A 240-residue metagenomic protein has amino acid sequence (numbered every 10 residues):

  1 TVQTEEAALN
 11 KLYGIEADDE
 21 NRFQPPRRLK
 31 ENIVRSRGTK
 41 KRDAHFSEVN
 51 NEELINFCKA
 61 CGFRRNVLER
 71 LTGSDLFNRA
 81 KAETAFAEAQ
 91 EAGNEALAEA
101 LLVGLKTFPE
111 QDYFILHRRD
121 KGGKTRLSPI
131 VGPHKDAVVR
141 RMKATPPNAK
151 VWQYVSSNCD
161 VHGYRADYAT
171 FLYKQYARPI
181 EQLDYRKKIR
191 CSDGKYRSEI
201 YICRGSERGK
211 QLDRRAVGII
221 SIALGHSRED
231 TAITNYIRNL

Functional and structural regions predicted by a protein language model:
T1-D18: Non-catalytic DNA-binding core/recognition domains of DNA-processing enzymes
G14-S47: Flexible interdomain linker/hinge and immediately adjacent N-terminus of the catalytic tyrosine-recombinase domain
R37-L71, R204, Q211-V217: Basic, Lys/Arg- and aromatic-enriched nucleic-acid-binding interface segment
L68, V161-A177, I220-S221: Short, basic/aromatic-rich helical patch in the C-terminal catalytic core of site-specific tyrosine
R70-H134: Conserved tyrosine-mediated DNA breakage-rejoining catalytic core shared by Y-recombinases
A89, G93-L101, F171-A216: Mixed-charge, low-complexity intrinsically disordered segments
F114-H117, K195-L240: Short functional hotspots where side chains directly engage DNA or cofactors
R119-R140, A149-Y168: C-terminal catalytic core of Y-nucleophile DNA break-rejoin enzymes
